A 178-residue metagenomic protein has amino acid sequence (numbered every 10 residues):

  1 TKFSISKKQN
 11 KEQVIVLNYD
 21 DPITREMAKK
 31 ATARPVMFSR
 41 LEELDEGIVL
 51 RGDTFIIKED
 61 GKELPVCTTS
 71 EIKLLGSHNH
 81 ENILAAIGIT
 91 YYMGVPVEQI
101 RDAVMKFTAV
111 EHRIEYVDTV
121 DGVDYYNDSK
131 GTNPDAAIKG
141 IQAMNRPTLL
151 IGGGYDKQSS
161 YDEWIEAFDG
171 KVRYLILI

Functional and structural regions predicted by a protein language model:
T1-Y19, I23-A33: Phosphate-binding loop of NTP-binding sites
S4-K7, M27, E46-I48, E115-V117 (+2 more regions): Short secondary-structure boundary/capping segments
S4-Q9, E42-E46, E63-V66, G153-G154 (+1 more regions): Short, surface-exposed, polar/charged, turn-prone segments marking secondary-structure boundaries
Q13, R34, E46, P147-T148: A generic secondary-structure signal marking the coil-to-beta-strand transition
I15, P35-M37, Y125: Conserved beta-strand scaffold positions in the cores of enzyme catalytic domains, especially in NTP/NDP-utilizing
I15-Y19, I151-G152, K171-I178: Short internal beta-strands
P22-E71, V110-R113, V117: Extended acidic/charged loop-beta regions that coordinate divalent cations and stabilize anionic phosphate/carboxylate
C67-R173: Nucleotide phosphate-binding/pyrophosphate-handling subdomain across enzymes that bind or process nucleotide phosphates
